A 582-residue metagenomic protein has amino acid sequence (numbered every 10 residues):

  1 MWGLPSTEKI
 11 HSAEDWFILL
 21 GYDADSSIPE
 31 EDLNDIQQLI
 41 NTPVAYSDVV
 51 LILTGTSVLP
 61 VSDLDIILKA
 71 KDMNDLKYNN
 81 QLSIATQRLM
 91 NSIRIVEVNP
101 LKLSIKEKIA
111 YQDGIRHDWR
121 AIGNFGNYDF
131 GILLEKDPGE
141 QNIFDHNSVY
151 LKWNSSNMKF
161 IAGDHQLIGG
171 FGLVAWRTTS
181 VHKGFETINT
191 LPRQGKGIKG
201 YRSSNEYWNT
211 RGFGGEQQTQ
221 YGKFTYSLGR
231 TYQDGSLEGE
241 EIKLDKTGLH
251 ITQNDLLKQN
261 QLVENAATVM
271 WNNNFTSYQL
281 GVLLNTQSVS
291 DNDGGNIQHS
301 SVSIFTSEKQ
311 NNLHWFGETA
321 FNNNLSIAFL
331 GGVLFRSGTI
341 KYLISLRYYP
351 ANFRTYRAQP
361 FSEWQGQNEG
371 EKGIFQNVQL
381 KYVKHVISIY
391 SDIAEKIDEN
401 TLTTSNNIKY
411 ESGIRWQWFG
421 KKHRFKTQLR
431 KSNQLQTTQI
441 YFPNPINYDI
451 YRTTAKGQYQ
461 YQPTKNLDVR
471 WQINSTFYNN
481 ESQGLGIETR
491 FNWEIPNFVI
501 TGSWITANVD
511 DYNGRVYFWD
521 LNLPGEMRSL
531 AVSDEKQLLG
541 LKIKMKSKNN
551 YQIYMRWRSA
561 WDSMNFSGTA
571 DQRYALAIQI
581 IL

Functional and structural regions predicted by a protein language model:
M1-Y150, D164, I168: Compositionally biased linear targeting/interaction segments
V96, S104, I115-I161, L167-I168 (+7 more regions): Transmembrane beta-barrel domains of Gram-negative outer membranes and organellar outer membranes
G114, W208-F213, Q217, L262-E264 (+3 more regions): Exposed, low-structure sequence patches enriched in small/polar residues
E135-H146, Y201-E206, A320-N322, T476-E481: Outer-membrane beta-barrel proteins
G139-K196, R202-Q233, K341-Y356, V499-Y512: Outer membrane beta-barrel
A175-S204, Y232-L256, N296-H299, Y517 (+1 more regions): A subset of solvent-exposed loop/turn segments in beta-rich extracellular surface proteins, enriched in glycine
R211, L228-A267, L280, T286-S288: Hydrophobic, small-residue-rich alpha-helical packing segments that form membrane-like cores
